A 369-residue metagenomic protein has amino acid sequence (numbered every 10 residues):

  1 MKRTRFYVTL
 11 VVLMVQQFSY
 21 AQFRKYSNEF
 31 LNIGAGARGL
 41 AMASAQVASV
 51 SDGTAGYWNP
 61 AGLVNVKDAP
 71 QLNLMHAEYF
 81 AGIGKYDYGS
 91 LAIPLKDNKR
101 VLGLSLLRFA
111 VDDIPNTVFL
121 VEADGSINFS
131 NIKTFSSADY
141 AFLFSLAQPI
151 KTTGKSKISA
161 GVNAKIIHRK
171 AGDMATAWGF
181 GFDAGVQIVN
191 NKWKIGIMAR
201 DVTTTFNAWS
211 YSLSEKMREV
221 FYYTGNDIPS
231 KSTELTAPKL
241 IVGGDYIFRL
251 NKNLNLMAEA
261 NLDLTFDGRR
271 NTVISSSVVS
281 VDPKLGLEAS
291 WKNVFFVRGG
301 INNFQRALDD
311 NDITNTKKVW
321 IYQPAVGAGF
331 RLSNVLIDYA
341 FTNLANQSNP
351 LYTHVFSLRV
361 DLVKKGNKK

Functional and structural regions predicted by a protein language model:
M1-Y26, L287: Bacterial Sec-dependent N-terminal signal peptides
Q22-K369: Subset of outer-membrane beta-barrel
